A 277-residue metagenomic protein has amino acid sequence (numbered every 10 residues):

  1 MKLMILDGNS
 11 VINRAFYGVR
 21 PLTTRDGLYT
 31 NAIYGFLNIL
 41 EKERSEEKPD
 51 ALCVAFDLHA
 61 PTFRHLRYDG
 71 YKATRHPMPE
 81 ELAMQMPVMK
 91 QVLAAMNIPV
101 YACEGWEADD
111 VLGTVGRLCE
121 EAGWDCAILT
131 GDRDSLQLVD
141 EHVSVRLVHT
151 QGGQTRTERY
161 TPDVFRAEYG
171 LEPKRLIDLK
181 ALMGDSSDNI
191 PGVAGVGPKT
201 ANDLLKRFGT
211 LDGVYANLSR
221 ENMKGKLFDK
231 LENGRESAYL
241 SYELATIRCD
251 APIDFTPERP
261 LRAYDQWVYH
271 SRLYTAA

Functional and structural regions predicted by a protein language model:
M1-P99, P257: Domain-level signal for Mg2+-assisted phosphodiester chemistry and nucleotide/NA-binding surfaces in nucleic-acid
T23, A73-F255, Y274-T275: Extended two-metal-dependent nuclease catalytic cores across DNA- and RNA-processing enzymes
Y68, F255-W267: Short His/Asp/Glu-rich catalytic/ion-coordination signatures at enzyme active sites or charged loops
Q266-A277: Long, highly charged low-complexity segments
